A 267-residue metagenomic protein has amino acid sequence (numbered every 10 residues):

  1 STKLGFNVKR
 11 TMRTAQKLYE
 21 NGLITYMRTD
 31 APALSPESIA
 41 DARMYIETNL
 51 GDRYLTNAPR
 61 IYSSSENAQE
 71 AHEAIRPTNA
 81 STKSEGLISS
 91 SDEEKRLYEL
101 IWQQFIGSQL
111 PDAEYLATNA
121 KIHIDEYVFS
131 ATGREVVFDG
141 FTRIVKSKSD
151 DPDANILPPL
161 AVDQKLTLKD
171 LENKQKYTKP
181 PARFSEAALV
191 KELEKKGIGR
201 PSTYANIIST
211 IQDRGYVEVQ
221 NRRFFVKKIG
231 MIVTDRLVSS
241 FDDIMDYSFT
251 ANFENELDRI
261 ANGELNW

Functional and structural regions predicted by a protein language model:
S1-W267: Core catalytic DNA strand-manipulation module of type IA topoisomerases
